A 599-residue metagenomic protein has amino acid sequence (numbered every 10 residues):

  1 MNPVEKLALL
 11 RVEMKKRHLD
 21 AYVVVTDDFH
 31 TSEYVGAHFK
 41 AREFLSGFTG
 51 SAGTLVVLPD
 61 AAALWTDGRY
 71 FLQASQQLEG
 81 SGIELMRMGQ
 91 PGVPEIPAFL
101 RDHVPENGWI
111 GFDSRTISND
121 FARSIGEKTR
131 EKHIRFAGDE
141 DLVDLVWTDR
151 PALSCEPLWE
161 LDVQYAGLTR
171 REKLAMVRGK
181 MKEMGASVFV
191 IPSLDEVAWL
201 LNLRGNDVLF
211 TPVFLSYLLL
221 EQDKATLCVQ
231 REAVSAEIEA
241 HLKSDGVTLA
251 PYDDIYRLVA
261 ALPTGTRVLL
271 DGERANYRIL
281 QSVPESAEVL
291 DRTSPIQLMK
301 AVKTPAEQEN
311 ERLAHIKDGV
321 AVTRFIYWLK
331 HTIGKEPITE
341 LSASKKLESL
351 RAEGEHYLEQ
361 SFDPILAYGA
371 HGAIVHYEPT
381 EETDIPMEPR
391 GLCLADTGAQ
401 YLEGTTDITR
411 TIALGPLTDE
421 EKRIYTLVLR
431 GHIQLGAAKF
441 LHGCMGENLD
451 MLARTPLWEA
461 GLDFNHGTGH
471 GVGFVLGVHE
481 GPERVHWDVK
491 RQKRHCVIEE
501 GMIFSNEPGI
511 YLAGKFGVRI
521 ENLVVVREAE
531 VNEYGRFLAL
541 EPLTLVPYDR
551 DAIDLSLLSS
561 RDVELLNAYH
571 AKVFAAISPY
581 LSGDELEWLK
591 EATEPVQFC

Functional and structural regions predicted by a protein language model:
M1-C599: Active-site neighborhoods and metal-handling regions in enzymes and metal-associated proteins
